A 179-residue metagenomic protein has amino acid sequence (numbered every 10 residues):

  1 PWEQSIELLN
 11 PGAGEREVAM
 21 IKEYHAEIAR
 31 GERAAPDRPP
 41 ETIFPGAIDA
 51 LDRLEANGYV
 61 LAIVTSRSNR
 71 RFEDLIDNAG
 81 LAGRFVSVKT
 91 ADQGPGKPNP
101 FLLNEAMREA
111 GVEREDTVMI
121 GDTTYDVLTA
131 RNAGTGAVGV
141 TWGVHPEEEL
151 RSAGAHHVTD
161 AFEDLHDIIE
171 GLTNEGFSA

Functional and structural regions predicted by a protein language model:
P1-N57, R70: N-terminal helical cap/lid subdomain that shapes the substrate entry/recognition surface in HAD-like hydrolases
D52-Y59, S68-A179: Asp-based, Mg2+/Mn2+-dependent phosphohydrolase catalytic module
